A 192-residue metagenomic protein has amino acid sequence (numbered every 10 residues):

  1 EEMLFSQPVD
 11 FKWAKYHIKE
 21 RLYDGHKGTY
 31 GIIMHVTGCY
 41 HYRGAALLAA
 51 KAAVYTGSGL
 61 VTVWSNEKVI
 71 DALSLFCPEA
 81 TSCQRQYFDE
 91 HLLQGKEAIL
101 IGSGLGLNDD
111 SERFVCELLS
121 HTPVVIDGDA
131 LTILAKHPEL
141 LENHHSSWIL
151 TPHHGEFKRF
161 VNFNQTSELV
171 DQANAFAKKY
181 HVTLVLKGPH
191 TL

Functional and structural regions predicted by a protein language model:
E1-P123, T132-I149, H154, K158-L192: Small-residue (G/A/S/T)-rich helix-start motifs and N-terminal tracts that mark the onset
